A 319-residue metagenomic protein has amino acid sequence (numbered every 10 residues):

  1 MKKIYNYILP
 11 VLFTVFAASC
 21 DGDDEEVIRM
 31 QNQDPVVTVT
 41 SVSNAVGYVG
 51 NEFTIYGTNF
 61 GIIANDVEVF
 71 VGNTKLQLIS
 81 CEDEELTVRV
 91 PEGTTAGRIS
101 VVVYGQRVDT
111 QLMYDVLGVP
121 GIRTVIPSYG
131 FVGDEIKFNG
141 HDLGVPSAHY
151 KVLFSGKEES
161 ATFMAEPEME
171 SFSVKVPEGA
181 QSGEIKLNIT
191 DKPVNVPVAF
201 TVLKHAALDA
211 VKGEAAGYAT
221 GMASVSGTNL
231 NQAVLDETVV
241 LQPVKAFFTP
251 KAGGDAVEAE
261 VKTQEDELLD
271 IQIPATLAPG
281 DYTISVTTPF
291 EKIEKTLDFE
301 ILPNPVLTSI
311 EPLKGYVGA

Functional and structural regions predicted by a protein language model:
K3-P10: Sec-dependent signal peptide recognition, specifically the positively charged N-region followed immediately by
V15-S19: C-terminal motif of bacterial Sec signal peptides marking the signal peptidase cleavage site
D21-I62, Q106-S147, K192-V240, E291-A319: Beta-strand/beta-sandwich contexts
F53-G57, V69, L86-V88, I99-V103 (+8 more regions): A structural motif
F60-T74, L143-E159, L230-A256: Short, surface-exposed alpha-helix to beta-strand junction/turn motifs within ectodomains of secreted and cell-envelope
G61-V67, N73-D83, T87, T94-R98 (+1 more regions): Post-signal peptide N-terminal segment of secreted/secretory-pathway proteins
S80-T87, A165-S173, K262-I271: Aromatic sugar-binding surface patches on proteins that engage polysaccharides or sugar-phosphate polymers
V90-A96, V176-S182, A275-P279: Surface-exposed, short loops/turns at beta-strand junctions within beta-sandwich domains
